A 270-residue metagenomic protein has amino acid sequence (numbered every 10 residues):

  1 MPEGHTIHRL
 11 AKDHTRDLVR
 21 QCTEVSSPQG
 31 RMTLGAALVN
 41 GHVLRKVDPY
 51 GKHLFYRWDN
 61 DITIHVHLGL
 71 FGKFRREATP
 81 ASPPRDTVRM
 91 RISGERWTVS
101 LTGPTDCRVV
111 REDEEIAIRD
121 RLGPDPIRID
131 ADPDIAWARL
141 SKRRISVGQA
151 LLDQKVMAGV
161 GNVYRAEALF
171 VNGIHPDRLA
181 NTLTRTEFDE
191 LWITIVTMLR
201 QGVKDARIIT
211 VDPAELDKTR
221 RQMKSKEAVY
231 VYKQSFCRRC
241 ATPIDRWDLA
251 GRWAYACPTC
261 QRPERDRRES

Functional and structural regions predicted by a protein language model:
M1-S270: Structured catalytic/nucleic-acid-binding cores of DNA maintenance enzymes
